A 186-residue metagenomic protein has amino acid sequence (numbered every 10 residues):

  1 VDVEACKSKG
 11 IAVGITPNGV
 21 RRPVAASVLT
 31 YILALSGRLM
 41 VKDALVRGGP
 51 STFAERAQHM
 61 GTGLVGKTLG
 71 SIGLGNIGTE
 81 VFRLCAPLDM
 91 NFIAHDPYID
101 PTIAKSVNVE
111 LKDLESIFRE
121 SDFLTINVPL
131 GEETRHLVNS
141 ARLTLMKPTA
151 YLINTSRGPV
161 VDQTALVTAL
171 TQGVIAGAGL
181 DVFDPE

Functional and structural regions predicted by a protein language model:
V1-V13, N139: An N-terminal-biased, well-structured beta-alpha scaffold segment characteristic of Rossmann-like dinucleotide-binding
G10-R22, D96, L114-E115, S156: Short beta->alpha connector loops at strand-helix junctions that form conserved, small/polar/Pro-enriched
G14, S140, T149-E186: Rossmann-like dinucleotide-binding domain for NAD(H)/NADP(H)
P17-T68, R83-L84: Phosphate-binding beta-alpha-beta segment of Rossmann-like dinucleotide-binding domains, i.e., the NAD(P)
R22, G131-R135, P159-V160, P185-E186: Short, small-residue-enriched loops and turns at beta-alpha junctions that line or gate enzyme active sites
A57-P148: Rossmann-like dinucleotide/phosphate-binding beta-alpha-beta segment
